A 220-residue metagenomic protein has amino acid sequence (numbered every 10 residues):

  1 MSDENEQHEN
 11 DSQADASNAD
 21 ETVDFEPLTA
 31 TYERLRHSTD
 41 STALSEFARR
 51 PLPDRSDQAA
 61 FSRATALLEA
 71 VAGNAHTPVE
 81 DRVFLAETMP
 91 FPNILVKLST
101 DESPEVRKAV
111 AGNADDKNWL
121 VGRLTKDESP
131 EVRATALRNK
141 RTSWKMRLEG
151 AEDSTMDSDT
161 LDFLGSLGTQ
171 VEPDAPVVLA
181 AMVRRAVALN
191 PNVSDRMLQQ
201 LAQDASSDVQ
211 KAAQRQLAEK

Functional and structural regions predicted by a protein language model:
S2-K220: Alpha-helical scaffold segments
